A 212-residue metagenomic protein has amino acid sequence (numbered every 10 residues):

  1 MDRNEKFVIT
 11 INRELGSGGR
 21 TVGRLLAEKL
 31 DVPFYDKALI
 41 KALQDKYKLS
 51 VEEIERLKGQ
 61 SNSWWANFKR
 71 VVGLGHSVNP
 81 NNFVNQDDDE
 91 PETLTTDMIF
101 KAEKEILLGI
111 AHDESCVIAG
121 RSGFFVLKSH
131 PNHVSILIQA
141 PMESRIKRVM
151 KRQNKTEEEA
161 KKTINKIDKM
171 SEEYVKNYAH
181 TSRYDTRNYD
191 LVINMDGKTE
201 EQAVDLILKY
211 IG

Functional and structural regions predicted by a protein language model:
M1-K6: Extreme N-terminal, non-catalytic leader segments that precede Walker-type/kinase nucleotide-binding cores
I9-A27: Glycine-rich phosphate-binding P-loop
P33-D45: Short beta-strand-centered segment that lines the nucleotide-binding/catalytic pocket of NTP-utilizing
Q44-S115: ATP-dependent small-molecule kinase phosphotransfer cores that center on conserved nucleotide phosphate-binding segments
S61-V71, S77-P80, T156-E200: Small-molecule kinase domains that catalyze NTP-dependent phosphoryl transfer to phosphate-bearing small molecules
I110, S122-S129: RNA pseudouridine synthases
S129-Q153, E157-I167: Conserved phosphate-donor/acceptor-positioning beta-strand/loop module used by diverse small-molecule
